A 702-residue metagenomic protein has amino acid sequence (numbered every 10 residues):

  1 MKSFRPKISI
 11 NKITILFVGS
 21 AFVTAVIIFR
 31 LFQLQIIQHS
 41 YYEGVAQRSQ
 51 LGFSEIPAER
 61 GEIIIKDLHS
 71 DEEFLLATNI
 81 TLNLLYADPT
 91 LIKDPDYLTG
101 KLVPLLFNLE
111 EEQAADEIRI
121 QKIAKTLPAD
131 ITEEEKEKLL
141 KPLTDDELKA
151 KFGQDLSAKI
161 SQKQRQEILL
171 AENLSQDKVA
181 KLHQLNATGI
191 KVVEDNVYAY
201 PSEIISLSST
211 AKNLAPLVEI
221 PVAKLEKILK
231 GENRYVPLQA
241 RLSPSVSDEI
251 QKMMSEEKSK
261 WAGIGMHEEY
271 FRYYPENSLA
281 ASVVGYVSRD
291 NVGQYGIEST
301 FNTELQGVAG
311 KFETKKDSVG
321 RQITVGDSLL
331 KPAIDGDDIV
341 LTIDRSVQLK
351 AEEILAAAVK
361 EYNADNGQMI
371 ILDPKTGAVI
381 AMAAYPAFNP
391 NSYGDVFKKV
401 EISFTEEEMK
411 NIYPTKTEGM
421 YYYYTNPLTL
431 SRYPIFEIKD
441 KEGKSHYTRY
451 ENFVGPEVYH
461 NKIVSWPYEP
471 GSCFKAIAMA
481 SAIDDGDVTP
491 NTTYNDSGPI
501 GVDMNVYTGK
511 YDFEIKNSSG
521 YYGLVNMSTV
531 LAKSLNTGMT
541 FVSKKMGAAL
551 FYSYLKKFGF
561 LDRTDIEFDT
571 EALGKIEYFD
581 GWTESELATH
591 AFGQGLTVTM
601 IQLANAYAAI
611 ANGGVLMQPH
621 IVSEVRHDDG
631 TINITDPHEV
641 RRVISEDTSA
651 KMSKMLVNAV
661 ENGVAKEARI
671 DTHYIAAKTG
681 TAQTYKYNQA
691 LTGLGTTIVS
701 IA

Functional and structural regions predicted by a protein language model:
M1-S445, V458, P467, A549-K556 (+3 more regions): Periplasmic/cell-envelope proteins involved in peptidoglycan metabolism and beta-lactam response
D67, L75-A77, K122-K125, L143 (+4 more regions): Beta-lactam-recognizing serine transpeptidase/beta-lactamase-like catalytic domain environment
